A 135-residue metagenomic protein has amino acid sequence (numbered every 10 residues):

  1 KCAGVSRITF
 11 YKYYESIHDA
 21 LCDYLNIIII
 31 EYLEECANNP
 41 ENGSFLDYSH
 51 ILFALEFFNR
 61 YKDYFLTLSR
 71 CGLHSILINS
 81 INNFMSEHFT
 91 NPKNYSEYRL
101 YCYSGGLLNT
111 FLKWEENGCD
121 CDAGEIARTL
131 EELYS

Functional and structural regions predicted by a protein language model:
K1-G4, Y11-A37: An amphipathic alpha-helix adjacent to DNA-recognition modules
I17, L21-I28, H50, L73 (+4 more regions): Hydrophobic/aromatic residues within well-ordered alpha-helical segments
N26, S44, Y48, I78 (+2 more regions): Short, structured helix-loop boundary elements
E35-P40, Y61, H88-P92, W114-E115: Basic, amphipathic alpha-helical hairpins
A37-Y64: Hydrophobic alpha-helical connector segments
S69-G105: Amphipathic alpha-helical packing segments from all-alpha helical-bundle domains
Y95-N117, C121-S135: Hydrophobic alpha-helical segments that form the core of small-molecule binding pockets and/or dimer interfaces
